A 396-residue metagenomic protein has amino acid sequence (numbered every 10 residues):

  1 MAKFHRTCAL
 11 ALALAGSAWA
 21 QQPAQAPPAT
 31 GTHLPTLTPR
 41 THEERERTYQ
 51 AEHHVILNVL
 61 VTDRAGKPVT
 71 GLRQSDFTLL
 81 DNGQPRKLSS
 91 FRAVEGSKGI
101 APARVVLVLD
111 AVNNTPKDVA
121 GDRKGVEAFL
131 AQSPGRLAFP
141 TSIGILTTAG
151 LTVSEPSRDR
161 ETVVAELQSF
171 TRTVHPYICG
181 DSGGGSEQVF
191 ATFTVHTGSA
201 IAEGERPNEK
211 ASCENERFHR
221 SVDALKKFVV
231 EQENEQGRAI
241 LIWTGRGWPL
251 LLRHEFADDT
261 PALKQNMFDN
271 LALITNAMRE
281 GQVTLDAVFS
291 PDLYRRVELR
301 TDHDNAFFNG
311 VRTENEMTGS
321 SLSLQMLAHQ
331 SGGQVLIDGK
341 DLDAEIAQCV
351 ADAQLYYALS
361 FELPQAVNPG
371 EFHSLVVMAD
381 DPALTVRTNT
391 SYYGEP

Functional and structural regions predicted by a protein language model:
M1-A9: Bacterial N-terminal signal peptides that target proteins for export
A2, A18-Q22: Intrinsic low-complexity/disordered segments
C8-S17: Bacterial N-terminal signal peptides
Q21-P396: Scaffold/interface architecture of coatomer-like assemblies
